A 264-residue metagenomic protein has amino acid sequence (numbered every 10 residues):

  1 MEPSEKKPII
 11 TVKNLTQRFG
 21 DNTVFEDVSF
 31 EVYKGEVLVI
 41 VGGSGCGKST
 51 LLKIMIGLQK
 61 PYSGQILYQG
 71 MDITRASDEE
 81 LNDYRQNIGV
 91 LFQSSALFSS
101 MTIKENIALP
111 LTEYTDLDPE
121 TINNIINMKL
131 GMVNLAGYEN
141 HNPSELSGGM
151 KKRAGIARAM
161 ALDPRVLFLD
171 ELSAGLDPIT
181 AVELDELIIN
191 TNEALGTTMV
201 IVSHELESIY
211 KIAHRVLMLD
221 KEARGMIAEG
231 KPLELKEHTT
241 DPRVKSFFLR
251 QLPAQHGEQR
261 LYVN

Functional and structural regions predicted by a protein language model:
V41-G43: The feature captures the beta-strand-to-loop junction immediately N-terminal to the Walker
I56: Helix-to-loop junction immediately C-terminal to a conserved catalytic motif
G64-D72: Conserved ABC transporter NBD signature motif
M71-D72, P119-Y138: Conserved ABC ATPase "signature" region
N142-L146, M150: Conserved ABC ATPase signature
A161-R165: A short, proline-enriched helix->beta-strand linker immediately N-terminal to the Walker B motif in ABC-type P-loop
L167-D170: Catalytic Walker B motif of ABC-type/P-loop ATPase nucleotide-binding domains
